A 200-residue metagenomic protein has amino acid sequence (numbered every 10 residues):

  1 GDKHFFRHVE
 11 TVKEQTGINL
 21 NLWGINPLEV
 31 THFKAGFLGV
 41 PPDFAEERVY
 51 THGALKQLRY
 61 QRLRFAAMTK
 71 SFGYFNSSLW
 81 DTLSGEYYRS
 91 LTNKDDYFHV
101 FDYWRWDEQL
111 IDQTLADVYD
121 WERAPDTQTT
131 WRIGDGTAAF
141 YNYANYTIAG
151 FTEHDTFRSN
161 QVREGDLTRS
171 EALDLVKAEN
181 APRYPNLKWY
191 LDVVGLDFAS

Functional and structural regions predicted by a protein language model:
G1-S200: Nucleotide-activated chemistry modules centered on ATP-dependent adenylation/adenylyltransferase
